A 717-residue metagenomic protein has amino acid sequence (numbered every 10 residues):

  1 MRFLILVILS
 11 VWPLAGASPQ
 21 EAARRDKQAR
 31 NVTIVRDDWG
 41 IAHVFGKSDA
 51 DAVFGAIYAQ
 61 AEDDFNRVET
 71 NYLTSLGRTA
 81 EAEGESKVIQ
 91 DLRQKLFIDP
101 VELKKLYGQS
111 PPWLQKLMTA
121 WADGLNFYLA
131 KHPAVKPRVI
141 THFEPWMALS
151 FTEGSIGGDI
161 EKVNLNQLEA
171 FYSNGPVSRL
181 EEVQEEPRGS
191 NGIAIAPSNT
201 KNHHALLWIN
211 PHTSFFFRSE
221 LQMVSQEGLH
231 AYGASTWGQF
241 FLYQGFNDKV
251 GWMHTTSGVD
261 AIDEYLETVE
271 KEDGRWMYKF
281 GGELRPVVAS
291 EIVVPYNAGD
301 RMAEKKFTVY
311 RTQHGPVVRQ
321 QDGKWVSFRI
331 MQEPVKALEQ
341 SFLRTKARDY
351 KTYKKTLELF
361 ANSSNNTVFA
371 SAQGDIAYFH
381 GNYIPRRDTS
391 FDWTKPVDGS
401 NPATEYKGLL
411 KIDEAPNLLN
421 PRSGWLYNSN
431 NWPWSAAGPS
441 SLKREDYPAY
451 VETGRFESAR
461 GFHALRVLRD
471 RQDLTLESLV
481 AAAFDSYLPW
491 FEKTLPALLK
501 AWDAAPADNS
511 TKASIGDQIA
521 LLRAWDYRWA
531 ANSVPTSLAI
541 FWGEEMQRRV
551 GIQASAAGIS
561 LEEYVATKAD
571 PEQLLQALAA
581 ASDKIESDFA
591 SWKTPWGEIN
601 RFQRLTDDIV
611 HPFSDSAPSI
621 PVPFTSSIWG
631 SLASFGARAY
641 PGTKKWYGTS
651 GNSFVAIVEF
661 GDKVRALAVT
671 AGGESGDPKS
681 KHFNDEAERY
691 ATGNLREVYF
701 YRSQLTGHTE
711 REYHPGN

Functional and structural regions predicted by a protein language model:
M1-V7: Sec-dependent signal peptide recognition, specifically the positively charged N-region followed immediately by
I8-A17: Hydrophobic h-region of N-terminal signal peptides that target proteins for export in Gram-negative bacteria
E21-S219, Q226-L229, G233-F241, M331 (+2 more regions): Substrate-recognition/specificity elements adjacent to catalytic centers across diverse enzyme folds
E83-M118, A122-A134, G274, A298 (+2 more regions): N-terminal leader/propeptide and maturation segments of large enzyme subunits in energy/redox metabolism and hydrolases
L114-W208, T213-S214, F360, A372-I376 (+2 more regions): Acidic, low-complexity N-terminal propeptides/linkers enriched in Ser/Thr/Asp/Gly that mediate export, maturation
G228, A234-Q239, G245-D248, H254-V397: Glycine- and hydrophobic-rich flexible loops that cap the catalytic core of alpha/beta enzyme folds
F240, N362-R471: Hydrophobic alpha-helical segments
A337-N365, A372-Q373, R444-L499: Proteins synthesized as precursors that undergo proteolytic processing into mature forms
